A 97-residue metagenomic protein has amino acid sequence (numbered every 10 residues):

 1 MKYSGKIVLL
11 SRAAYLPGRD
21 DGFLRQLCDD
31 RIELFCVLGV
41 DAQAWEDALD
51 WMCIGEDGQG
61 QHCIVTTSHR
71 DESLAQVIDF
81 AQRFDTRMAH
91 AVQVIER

Functional and structural regions predicted by a protein language model:
M1-R97: ATP-dependent carboxylate-amine ligase
